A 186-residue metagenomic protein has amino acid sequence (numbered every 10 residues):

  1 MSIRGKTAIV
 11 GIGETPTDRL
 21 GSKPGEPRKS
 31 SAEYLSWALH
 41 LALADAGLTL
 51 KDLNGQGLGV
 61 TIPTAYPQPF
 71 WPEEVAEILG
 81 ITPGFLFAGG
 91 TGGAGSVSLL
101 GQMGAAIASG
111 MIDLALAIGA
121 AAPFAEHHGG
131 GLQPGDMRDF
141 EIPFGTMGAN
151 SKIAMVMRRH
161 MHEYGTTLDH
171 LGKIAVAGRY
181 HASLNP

Functional and structural regions predicted by a protein language model:
M1-A88, S109, L116-P186: Conserved "HGTGT" condensation-loop signature of ketosynthase/thiolase-family condensing enzymes that catalyze
G92-G95: Short helix-initiation/N-cap motifs at beta->coil->alpha
S98: Active-site histidine-anchored catalytic micro-motif
A106: An acidic, phosphate/nucleotide-engaging active-site surface
